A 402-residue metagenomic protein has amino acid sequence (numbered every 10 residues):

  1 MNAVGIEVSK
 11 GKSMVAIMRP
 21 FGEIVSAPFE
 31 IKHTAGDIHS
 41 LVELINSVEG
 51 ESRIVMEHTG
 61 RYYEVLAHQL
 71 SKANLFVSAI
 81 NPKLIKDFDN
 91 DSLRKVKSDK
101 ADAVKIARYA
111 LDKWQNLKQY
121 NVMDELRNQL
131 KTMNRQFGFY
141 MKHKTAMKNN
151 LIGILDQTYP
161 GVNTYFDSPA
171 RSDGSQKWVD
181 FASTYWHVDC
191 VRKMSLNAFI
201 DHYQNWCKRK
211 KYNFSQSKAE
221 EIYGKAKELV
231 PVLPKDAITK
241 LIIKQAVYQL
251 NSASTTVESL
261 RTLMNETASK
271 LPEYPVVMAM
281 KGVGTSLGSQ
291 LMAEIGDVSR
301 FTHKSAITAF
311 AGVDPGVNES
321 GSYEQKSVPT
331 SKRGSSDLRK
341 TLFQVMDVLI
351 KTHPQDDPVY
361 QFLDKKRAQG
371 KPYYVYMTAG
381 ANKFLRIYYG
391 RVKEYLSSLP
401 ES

Functional and structural regions predicted by a protein language model:
M1-S402: A detector of single, family-specific signature residues that are central to catalytic or substrate-handling motifs
